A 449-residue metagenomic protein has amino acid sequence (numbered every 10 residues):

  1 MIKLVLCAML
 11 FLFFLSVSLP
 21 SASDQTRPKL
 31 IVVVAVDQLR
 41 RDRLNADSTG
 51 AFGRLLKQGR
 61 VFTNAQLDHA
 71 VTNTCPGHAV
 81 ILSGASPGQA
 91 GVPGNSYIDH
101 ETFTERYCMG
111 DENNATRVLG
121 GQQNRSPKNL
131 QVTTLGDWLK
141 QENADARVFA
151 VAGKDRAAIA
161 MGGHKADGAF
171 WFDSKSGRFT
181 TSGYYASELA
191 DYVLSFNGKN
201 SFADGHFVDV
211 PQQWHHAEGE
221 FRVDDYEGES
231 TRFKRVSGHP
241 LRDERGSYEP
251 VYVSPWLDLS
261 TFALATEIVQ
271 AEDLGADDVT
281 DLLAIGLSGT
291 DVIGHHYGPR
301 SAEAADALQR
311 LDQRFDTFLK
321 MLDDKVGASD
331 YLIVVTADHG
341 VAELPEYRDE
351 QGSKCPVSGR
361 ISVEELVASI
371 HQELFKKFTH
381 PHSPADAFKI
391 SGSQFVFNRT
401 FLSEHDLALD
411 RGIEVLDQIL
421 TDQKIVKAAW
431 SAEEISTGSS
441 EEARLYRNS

Functional and structural regions predicted by a protein language model:
V5-S16: Bacterial N-terminal signal peptides
D42-G91, D145-V151: Short, structured active-site-proximal loop/turn typified by the sulfatase FGly-forming signature C/S-X-P-X-R
A51, R310-G352: Metal-dependent active-site segment of extracytoplasmic phospho-/sulfohydrolases and closely related
S83, P87-V92, F149, K165-A203 (+2 more regions): Acidic, His- and aromatic-enriched active-site or binding-groove loops in soluble protein domains that engage sugars
K128-G136, K154-R156, W171-D173, T180-Y192 (+1 more regions): Active-site neighborhoods of enzymes that stabilize oxyanions during catalysis
A146-A152, A158-I159, D258-V292: Active-site regions of oxyanion-processing enzymes, predominantly non-cytosolic
I159-G168, S237-V253, A276-L311, D349: Active-site His/acidic residue clusters
G168-L264: Long, well-ordered, tryptophan-enriched scaffold segments
